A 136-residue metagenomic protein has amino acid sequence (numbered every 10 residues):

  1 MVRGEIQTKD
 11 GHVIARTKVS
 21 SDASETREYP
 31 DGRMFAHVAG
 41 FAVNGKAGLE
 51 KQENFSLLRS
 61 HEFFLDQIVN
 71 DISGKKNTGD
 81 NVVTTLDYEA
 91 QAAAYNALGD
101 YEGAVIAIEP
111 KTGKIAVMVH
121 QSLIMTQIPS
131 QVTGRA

Functional and structural regions predicted by a protein language model:
M1-A104, P110-K111, M118-A136: Extracytoplasmic/periplasmic proteins that interact with beta-lactams or build/remodel peptidoglycan
